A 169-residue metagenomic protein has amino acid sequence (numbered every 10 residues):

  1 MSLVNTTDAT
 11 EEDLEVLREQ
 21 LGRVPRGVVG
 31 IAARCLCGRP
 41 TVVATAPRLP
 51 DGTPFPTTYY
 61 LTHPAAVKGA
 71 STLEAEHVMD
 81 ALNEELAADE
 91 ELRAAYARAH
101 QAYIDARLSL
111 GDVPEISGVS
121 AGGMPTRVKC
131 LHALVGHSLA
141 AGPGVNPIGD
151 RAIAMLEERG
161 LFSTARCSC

Functional and structural regions predicted by a protein language model:
M1-C169: Preference for intrinsically disordered or flexible, low-complexity segments and adjacent hinge/connector residues
